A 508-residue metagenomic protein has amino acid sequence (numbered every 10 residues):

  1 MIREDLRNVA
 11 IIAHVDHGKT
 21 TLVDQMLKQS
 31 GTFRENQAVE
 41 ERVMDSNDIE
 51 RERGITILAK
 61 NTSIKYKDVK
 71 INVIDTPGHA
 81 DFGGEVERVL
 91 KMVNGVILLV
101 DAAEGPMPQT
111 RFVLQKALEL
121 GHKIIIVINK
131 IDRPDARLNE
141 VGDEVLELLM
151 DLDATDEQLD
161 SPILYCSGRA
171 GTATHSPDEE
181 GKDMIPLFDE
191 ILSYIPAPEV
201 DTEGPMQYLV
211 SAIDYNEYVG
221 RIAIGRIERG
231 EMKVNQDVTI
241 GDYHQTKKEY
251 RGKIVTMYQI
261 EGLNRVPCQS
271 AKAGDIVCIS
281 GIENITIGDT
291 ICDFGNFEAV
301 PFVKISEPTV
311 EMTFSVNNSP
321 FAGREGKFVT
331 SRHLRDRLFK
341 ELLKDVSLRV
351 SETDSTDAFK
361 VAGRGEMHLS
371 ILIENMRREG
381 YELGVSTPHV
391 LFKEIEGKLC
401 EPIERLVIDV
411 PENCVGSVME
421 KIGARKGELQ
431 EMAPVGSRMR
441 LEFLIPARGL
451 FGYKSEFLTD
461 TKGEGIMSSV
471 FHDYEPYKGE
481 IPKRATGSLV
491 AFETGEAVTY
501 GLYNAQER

Functional and structural regions predicted by a protein language model:
M1-V100, E144, I213: P-loop NTPase switch module centered on the Walker A-proximal segment
L6, K70-I71, T76-F82, L90-L114 (+1 more regions): Conserved Switch II/interswitch segment of TRAFAC-class P-loop GTPases
A38-R42, I126, L152-L164, P198-L209 (+7 more regions): Interdomain boundary/hinge elements
K123, R133-P196: Canonical P-loop GTPase G-domain recognition
S167, T353-H368: Short glycine/threonine-rich beta-strand-turn micro-motifs
Q207-M312, A322-R324, T486, T494-R508: Conserved nucleotide-binding/hydrolysis modules and their immediate coupling elements across P-loop/ASCE NTPase motors
E231, E283-N284, G363-L369, E412-V415 (+1 more regions): Helix N-cap motif at beta-to-alpha junctions
S319-L342: A short, contiguous, amphipathic alpha-helix enriched in charged residues
